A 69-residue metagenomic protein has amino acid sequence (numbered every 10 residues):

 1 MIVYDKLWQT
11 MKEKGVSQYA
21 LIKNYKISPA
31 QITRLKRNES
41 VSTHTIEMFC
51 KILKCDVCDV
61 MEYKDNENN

Functional and structural regions predicted by a protein language model:
M1-Q18: A short, Lys/Arg-rich alpha-helix, primarily the initiator
W8, Y19, T33, E47 (+1 more regions): Residues within the helices of the helix-turn-helix
Q9, E13, R34, M61-N69: Short, charged recognition helix plus adjacent turn of helix-turn-helix-like nucleic-acid-binding domains
M11, I22, C50: The alpha-helix within a helix-turn-helix
G15-T33: Short alpha-helical DNA-recognition segment
E39-K51: Short, basic-rich loop-to-helix N-cap that marks the start of a DNA-contacting helix
